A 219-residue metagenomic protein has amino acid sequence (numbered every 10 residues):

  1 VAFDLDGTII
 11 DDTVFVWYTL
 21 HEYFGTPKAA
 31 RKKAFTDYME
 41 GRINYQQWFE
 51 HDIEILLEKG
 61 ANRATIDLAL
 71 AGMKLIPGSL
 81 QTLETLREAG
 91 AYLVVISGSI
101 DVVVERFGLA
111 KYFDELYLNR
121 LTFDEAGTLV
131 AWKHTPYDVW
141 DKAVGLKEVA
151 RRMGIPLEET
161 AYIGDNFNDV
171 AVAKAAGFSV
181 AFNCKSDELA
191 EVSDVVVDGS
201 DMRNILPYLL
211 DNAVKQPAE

Functional and structural regions predicted by a protein language model:
V1-Q46, E50-E54, A61: Active-site neighborhood of HAD-like aspartate-dependent phosphohydrolases
F3, D37, L93-V94, T160: Short glycine- and Lys/Arg-enriched binding-loop motifs that mark or flank ligand-binding interfaces
Y23, A34-Y38, I55, A69-G72 (+2 more regions): Residues that form generic nucleotide/phosphate-binding pockets
M39, T65, A126-T128: A short acidic, helix-capping loop that chelates divalent metal ions and anchors anionic groups
Q46-Q81: Metal-dependent phosphoesterase signature
A71-Y92, S99-E219: C-terminal cap/substrate-recognition subdomain and adjoining C-terminal extension of metal-dependent phosphatase-like
